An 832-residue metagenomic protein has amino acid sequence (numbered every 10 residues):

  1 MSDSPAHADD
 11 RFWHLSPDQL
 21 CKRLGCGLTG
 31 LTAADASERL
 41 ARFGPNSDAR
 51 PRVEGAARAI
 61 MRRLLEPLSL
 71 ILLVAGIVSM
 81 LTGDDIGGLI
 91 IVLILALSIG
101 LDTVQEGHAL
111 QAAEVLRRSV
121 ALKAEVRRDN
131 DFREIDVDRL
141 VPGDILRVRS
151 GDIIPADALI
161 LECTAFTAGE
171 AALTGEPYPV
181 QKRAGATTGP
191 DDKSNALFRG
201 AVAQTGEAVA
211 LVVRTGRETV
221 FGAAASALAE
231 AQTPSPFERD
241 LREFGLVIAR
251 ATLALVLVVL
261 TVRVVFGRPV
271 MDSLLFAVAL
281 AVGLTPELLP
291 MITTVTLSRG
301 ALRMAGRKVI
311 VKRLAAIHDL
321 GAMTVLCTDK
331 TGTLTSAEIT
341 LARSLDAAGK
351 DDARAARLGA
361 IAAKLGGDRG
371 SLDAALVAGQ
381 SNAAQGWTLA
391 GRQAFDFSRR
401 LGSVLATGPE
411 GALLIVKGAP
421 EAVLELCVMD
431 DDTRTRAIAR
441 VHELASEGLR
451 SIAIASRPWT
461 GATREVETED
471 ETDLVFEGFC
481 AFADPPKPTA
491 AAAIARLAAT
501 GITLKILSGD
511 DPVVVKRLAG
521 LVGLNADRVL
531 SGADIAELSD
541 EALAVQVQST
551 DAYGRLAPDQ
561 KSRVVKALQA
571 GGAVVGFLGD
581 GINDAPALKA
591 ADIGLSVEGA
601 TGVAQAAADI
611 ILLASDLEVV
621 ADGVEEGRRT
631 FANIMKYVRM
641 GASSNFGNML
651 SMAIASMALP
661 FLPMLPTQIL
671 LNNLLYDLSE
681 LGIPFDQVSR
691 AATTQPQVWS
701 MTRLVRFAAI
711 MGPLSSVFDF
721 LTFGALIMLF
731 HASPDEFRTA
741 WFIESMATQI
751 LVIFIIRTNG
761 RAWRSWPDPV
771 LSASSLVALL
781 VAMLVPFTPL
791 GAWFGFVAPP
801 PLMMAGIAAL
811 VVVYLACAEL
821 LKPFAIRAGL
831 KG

Functional and structural regions predicted by a protein language model:
M1-R133, D138-V141, L146-I154, L159-T167 (+8 more regions): Non-lumenal N-terminal regulatory segments of integral membrane proteins
G27, A196-Q204, D319-F476, F482 (+9 more regions): Cytosolic catalytic regions of ATP/NTP-dependent phosphoryl-transfer enzymes
P45-I77, L110, D131-R133, A184-A196 (+10 more regions): Soluble-to-membrane junctions at the N-terminal ends of transmembrane alpha-helices in multi-pass ion-transporting
L70-L93, V247-T285, S298, L302-K308 (+5 more regions): Helix-interface capping motifs at the ends of transmembrane segments in multi-pass membrane proteins
T82, I90-A121, R128, Q232-V325 (+4 more regions): Hydrophobic alpha-helical transmembrane segments
L95, L101, D131, A184 (+15 more regions): Conserved beta-strand/loop elements of the cytosolic catalytic core of P-type E1-E2 ATPases, chiefly in the P-domain
V259, R299, D368, A526-F577 (+3 more regions): Membrane-embedded transport module
I743-G832: C-terminal transmembrane module of polytopic membrane proteins
